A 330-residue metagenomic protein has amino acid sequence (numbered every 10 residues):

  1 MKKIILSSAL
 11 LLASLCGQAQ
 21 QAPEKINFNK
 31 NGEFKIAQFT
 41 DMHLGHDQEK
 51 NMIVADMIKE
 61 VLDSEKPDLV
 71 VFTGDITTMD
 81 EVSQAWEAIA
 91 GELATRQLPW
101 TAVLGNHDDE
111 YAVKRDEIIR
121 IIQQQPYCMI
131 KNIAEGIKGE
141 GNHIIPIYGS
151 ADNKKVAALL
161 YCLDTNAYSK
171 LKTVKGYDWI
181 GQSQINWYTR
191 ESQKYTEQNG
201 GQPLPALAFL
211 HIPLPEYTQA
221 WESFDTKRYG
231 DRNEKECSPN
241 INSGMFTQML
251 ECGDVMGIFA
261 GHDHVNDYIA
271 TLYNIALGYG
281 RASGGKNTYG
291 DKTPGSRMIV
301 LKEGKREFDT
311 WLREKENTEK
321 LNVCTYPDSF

Functional and structural regions predicted by a protein language model:
A9-Q18: Hydrophobic h-region of N-terminal signal peptides that target proteins for export in Gram-negative bacteria
A19-A88, E92: N-terminal active-site segment of His-dependent metallophosphoesterases
K25, F39, I144-G149, K154 (+3 more regions): Binuclear metal-dependent phosphoesterase catalytic core
E33-H46, A157-N166, F209, I275-A282: Active-site-proximal beta-strand elements of phosphoester/diester hydrolases
A37-A55, T77-Q84, E110-Y111, K170-W179 (+2 more regions): Acidic/histidine-rich helix-loop elements that form or flank divalent-metal/phosphate-binding sites at the catalytic
G45-D47, T78-S83, A102-K114, Y168-L171 (+3 more regions): Active-site environment of divalent metal-dependent phosphoester hydrolases
K66-D68, L159-C162, V174-D267: His/acidic metal-ligating clusters that form di-metal
E87-G201, R297-K302: Extended active-site neighborhood of metal-dependent phosphoesterases/phosphodiesterases
